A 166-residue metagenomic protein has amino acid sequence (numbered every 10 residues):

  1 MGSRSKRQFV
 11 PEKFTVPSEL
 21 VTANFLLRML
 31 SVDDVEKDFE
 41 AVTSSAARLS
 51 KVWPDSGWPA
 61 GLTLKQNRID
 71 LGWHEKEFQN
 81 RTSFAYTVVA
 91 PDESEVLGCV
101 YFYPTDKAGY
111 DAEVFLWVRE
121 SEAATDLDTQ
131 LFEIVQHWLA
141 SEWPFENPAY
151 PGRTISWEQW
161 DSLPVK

Functional and structural regions predicted by a protein language model:
G2-E122, E133-I134, W138-K166: GNAT-family acyltransferases
L127: ATP-dependent phospho-/nucleotidyl transfer catalytic cores
